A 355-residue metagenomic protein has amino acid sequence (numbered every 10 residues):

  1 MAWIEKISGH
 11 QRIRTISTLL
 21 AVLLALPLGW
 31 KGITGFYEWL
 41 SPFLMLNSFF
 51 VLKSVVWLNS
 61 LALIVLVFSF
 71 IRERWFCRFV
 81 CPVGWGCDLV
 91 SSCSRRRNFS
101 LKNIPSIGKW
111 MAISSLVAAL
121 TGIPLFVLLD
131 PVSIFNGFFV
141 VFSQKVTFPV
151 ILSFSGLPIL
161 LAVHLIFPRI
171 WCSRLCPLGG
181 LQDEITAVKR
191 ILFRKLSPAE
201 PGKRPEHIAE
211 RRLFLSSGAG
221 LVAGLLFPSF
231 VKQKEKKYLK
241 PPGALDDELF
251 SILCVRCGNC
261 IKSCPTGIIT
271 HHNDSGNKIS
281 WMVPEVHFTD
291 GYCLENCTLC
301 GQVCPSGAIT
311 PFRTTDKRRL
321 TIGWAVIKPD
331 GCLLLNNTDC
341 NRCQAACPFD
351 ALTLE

Functional and structural regions predicted by a protein language model:
M1-E355: Non-ligating segments of multi-cofactor redox enzymes
